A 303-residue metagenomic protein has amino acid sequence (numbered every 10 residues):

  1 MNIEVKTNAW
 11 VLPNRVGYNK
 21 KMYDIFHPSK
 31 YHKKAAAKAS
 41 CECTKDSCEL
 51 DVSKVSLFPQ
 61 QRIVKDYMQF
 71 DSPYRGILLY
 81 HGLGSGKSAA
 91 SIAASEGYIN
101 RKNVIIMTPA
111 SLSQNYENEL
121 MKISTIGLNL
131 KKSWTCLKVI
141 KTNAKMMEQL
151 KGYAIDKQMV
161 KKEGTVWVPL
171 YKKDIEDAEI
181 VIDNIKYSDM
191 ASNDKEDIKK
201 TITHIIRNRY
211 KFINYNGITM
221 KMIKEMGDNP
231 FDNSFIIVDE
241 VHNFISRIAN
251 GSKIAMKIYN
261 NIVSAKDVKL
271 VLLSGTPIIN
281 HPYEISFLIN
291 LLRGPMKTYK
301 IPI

Functional and structural regions predicted by a protein language model:
M1-V52: Helicase-associated low-complexity/disordered flanking segments
K38-Y80: Conserved pre-motif I regulatory segment
R75-Y80, I105, V271-L272: Short hydrophobic/aromatic beta-strand immediately N-terminal to the Walker A/P-loop
G82-L83, E240-F244, G275-P277: Conserved Walker B
S85-V181, P277-I285: Conserved Walker A/P-loop ATP-binding site and its immediately adjacent core in helicase/helicase-like ATPase domains
N100-N103, N208, D232-N233, A265-K269 (+1 more regions): Short glycine-/polar-rich loops that comprise or flank the Walker A/P-loop and associated switch/sensor motifs
K122-C136, I140-K141, I254-I303: Conserved P-loop NTPase motor "coupling/switch" region that bridges the ATPase
E163-V168, S192-E196, N208-V263: Conserved RecA-like ASCE ATPase "motif II neighborhood" in helicase/translocase motors
